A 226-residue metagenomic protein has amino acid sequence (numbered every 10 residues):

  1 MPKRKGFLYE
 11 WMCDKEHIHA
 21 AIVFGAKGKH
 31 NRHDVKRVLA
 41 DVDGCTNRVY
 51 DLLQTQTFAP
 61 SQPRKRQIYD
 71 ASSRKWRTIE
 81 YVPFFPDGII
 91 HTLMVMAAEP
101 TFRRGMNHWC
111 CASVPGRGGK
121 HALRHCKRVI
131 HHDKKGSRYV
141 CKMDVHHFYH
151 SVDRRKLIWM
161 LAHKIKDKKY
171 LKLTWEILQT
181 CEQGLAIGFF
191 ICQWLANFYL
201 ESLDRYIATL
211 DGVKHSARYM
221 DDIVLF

Functional and structural regions predicted by a protein language model:
M1-N47: Non-catalytic, polymerase-adjacent accessory regions of viral genome-replication enzymes
M1-Y9, K15, V95-D153: Active-site-proximal segment of RNA-dependent polymerases
G6, E16-H19, D43, N47 (+7 more regions): Non-catalytic, well-ordered alpha-helical scaffold segments
M12-G28, S61-Y69, V95-T101: Short, compositionally biased low-complexity segments
G28-R37, R64-H91, G105-R117, I177-N197: Short, conserved non-catalytic motifs in the polymerase core
V42-W76: Active-site-flanking structural segment that lines cofactor/substrate pockets
L52, K127-F226: Conserved polymerase palm-domain catalytic core
